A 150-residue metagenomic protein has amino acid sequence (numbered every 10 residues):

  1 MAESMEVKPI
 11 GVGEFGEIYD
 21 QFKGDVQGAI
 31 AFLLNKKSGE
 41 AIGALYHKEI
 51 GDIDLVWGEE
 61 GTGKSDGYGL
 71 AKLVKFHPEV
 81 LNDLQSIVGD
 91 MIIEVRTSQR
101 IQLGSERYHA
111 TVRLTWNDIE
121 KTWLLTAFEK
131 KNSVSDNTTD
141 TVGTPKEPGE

Functional and structural regions predicted by a protein language model:
M1-E150: Ribonuclease/tRNase effector modules and their secretory precursors
